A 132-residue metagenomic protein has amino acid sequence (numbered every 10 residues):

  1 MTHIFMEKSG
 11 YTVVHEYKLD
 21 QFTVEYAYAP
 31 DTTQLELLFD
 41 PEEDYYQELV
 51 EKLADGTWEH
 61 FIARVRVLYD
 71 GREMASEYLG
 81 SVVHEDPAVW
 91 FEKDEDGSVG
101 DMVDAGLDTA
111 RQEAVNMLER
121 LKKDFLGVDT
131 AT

Functional and structural regions predicted by a protein language model:
M1-T132: Acidic interaction surfaces
